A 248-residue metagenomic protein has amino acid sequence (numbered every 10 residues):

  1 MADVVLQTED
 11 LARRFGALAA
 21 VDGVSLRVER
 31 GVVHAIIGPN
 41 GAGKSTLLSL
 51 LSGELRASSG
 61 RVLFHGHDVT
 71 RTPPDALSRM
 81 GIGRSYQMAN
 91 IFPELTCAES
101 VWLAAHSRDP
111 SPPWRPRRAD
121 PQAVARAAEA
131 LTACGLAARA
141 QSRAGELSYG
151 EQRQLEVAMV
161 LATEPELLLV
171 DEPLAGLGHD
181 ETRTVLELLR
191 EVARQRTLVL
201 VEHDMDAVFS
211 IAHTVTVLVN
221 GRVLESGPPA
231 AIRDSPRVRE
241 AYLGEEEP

Functional and structural regions predicted by a protein language model:
A2-P248: Glycine-rich phosphate-binding loops of nucleotide-dependent enzymes
